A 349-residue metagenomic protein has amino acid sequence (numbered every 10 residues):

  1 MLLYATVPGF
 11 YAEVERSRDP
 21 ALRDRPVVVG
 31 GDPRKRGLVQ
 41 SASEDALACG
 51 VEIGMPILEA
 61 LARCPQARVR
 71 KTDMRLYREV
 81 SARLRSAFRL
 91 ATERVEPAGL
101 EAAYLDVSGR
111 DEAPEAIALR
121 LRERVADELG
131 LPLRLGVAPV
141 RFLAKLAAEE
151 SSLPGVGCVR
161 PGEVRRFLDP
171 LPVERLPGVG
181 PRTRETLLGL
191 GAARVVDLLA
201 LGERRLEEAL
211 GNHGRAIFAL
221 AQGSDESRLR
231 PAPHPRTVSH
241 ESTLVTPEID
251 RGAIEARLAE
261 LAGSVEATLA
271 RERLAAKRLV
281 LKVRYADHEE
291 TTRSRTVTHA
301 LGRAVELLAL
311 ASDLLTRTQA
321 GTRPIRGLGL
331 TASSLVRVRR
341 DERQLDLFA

Functional and structural regions predicted by a protein language model:
M1-A216, A332-A349: Gly/Gly-Pro- and Ser/Thr-rich, intrinsically disordered tail segments characteristic of DNA damage-repair and tolerance
Y4, L168, R175, T183-I325 (+3 more regions): DNA-contacting surface of Y-family translesion DNA polymerases
P132-R134, V280, G327-G329: Residues at or immediately flanking beta-strands
